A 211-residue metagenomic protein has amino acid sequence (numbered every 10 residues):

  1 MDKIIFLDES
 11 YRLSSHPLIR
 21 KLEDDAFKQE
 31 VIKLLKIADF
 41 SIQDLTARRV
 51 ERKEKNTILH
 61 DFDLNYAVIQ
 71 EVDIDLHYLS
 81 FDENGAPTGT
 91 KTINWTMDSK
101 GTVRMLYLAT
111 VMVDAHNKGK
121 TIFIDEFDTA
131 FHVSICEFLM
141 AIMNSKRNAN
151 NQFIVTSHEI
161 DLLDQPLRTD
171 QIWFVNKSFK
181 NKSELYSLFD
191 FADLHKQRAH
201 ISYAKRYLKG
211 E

Functional and structural regions predicted by a protein language model:
M1-M105: Phosphate-coordinating catalytic segments in nucleotide- and nucleic-acid-processing enzymes
K91, K120-T121: The start of beta-strands in P-loop NTPase/AAA+ ATPase cores
L108: Hydrophobic anchor residue at the start of the ABC signature
M112-K120: Short basic/glycine-enriched coil/helix segment immediately N-terminal to the Walker B
K118, F138-E211: C-terminal lobe/lid and adjacent interdomain/linker elements of RecA-like ASCE P-loop ATPase modules
D125-F127: Walker B catalytic acidic pair
T129-V133: Conserved D-loop-proximal element of ABC-family nucleotide-binding domains
